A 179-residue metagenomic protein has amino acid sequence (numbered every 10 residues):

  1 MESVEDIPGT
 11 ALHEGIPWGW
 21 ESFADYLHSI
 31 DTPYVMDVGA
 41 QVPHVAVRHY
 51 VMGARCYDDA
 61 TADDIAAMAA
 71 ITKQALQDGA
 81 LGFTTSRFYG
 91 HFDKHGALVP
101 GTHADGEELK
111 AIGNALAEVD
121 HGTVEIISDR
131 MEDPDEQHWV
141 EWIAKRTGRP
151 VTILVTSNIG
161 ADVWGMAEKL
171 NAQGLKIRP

Functional and structural regions predicted by a protein language model:
M1-F83: Divalent-metal coordination cores built from histidine and acidic residues
A24-I30, D59-P179: Histidine/acidic residue-rich metal-binding segments in metalloenzymes
